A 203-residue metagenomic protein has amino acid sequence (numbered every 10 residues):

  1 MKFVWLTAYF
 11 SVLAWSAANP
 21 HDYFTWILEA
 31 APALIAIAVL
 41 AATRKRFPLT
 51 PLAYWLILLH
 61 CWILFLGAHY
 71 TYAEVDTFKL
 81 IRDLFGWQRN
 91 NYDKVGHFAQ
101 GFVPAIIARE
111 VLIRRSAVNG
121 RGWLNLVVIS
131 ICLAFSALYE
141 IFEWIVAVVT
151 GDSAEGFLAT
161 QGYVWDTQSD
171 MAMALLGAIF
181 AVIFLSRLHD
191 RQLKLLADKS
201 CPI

Functional and structural regions predicted by a protein language model:
M1-T7: N-terminal membrane topogenic signal
A8-F102: "…centered on the first transmembrane helix and the immediately adjacent amphipathic helix/loop
S16, I57-G67, A105-R109, I131-E143 (+1 more regions): Alpha-helical transmembrane segments of multi-pass membrane proteins
D22-W26, T77-F78, Y92, S136-L175: Interfacial helix-loop-helix junctions of multi-pass membrane proteins
E29-P32, H97, V128, C132 (+1 more regions): Small-residue packing motifs within transmembrane alpha-helices
I35-R44, A99-S116, V148-D152, A172-L188: Membrane-interfacial alpha-helical segments at the cytosolic side of multi-pass membrane proteins
S116-L133: Internal alpha-helical transmembrane segments of multi-pass membrane proteins
V164-I203: Primarily interfacial, aromatic-capped hydrophobic alpha-helices that serve as membrane anchors
